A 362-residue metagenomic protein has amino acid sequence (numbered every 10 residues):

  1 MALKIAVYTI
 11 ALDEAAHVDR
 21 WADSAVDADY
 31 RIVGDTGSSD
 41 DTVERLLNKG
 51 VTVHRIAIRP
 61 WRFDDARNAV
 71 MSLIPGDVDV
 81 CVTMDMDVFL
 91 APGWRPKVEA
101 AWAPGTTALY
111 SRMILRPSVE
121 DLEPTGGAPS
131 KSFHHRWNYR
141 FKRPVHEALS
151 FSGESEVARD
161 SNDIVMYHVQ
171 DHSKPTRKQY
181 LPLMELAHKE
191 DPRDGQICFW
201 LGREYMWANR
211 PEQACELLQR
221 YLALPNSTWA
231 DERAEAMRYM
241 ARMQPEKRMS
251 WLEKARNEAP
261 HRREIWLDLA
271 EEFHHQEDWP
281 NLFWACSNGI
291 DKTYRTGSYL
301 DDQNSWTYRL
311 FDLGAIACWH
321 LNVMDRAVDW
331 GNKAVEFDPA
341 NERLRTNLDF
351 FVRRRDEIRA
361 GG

Functional and structural regions predicted by a protein language model:
Y8-D27: Short, well-formed alpha-helical segments that are part of the catalytic scaffolds of diverse glycosyltransferases
A16-D19, D40-K49, G93: Acidic helix N-cap motif at the loop->helix transition within catalytic regions of sugar-transfer enzymes
S24, G34-R45, I58-P60, D85-V88: A conserved acidic beta->alpha catalytic loop
V43-L73: Conserved donor nucleotide-binding strand/loop of the catalytic core
D64-M71, C81, L90-E216: Catalytic-site signature of metal-activated, phosphate-bearing donor transferases, centered on the GT-A/GT-A-like
